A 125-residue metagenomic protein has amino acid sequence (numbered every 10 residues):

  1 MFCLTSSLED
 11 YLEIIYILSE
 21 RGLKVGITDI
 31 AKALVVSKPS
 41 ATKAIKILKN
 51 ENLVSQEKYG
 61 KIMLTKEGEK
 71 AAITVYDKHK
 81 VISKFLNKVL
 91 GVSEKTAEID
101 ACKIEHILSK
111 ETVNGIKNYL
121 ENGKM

Functional and structural regions predicted by a protein language model:
F2-V36: N-terminal helix-turn-helix DNA-binding core of bacterial DNA-binding proteins
L8, H79, A101: Short amphipathic alpha-helical/adjacent loop interface patches that line ligand and macromolecule-binding sites
I14-L18, T74, V89: Short amphipathic alpha-helical elements of helix-turn-helix/winged-helix folds
I27-K58: Canonical helix-turn-helix DNA-binding module
S37, G91-K95: Helix N-cap / loop-to-helix initiation motif
G60-K78: Basic, amphipathic "hinge/linker" alpha-helix immediately C-terminal to the N-terminal HTH DNA-binding motif
K78-V89: Alpha-helical linker/hinge and terminal dimerization helices associated with HTH transcriptional regulators
I99-M125: C-terminal regulatory/oligomerization modules of transcriptional regulators
